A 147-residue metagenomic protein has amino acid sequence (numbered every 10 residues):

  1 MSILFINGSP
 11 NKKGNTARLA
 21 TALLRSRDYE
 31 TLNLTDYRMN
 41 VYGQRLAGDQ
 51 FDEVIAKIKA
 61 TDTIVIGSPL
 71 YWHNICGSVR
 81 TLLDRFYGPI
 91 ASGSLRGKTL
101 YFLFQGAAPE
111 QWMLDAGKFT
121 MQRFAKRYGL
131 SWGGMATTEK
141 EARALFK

Functional and structural regions predicted by a protein language model:
M1-A91, F119-F146: N-terminal beta1-alpha1-beta2 submodule of the flavodoxin-like/Rossmannoid cofactor-binding fold
R96-M135: Short, glycine-/small-residue-rich phosphate/pyrophosphate-handling segment
